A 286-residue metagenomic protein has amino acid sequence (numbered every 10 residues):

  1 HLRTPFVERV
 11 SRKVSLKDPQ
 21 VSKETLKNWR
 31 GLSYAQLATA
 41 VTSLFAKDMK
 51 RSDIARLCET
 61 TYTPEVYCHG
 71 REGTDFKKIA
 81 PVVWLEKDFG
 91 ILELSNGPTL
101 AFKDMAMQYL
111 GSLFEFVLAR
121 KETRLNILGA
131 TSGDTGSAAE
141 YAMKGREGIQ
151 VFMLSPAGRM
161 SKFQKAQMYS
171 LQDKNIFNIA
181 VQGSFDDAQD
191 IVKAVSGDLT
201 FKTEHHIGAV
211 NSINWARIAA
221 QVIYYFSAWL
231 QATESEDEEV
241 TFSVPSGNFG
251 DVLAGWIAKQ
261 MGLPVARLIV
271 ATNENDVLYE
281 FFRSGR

Functional and structural regions predicted by a protein language model:
H1-R286: PLP-dependent amino-acid enzyme catalytic core
